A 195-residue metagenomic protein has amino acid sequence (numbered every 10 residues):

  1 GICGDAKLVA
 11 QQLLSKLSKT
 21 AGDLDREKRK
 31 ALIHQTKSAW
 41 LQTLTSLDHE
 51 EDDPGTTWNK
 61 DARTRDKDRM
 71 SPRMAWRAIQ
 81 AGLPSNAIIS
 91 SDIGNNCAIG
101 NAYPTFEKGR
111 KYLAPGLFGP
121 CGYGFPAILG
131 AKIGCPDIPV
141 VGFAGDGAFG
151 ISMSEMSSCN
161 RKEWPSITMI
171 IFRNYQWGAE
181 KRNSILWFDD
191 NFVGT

Functional and structural regions predicted by a protein language model:
G1-D5, K28, L32, R63-S71 (+2 more regions): Catalytic cores of large soluble enzymes that bind and process phosphate-bearing ligands
G1-L41, K162: Glycine-rich, acidic loop regions that bind phosphate or pyrophosphate groups
I2-C3, K7-Q11, A98-T195: Thiamine diphosphate
K16-L17, G82, L186: Alpha-helix boundary/capping residues
S18, P84, Y175: Residue-level marker of positions within ordered structural domains that often coincide with functionally constrained
G22, I88, P139-V140: Secondary-structure boundary/capping residues
D25, I33, N59-D61, G178: General helical secondary-structure elements
K37-C135: Active-site diphosphate/adenylate-binding microenvironment
